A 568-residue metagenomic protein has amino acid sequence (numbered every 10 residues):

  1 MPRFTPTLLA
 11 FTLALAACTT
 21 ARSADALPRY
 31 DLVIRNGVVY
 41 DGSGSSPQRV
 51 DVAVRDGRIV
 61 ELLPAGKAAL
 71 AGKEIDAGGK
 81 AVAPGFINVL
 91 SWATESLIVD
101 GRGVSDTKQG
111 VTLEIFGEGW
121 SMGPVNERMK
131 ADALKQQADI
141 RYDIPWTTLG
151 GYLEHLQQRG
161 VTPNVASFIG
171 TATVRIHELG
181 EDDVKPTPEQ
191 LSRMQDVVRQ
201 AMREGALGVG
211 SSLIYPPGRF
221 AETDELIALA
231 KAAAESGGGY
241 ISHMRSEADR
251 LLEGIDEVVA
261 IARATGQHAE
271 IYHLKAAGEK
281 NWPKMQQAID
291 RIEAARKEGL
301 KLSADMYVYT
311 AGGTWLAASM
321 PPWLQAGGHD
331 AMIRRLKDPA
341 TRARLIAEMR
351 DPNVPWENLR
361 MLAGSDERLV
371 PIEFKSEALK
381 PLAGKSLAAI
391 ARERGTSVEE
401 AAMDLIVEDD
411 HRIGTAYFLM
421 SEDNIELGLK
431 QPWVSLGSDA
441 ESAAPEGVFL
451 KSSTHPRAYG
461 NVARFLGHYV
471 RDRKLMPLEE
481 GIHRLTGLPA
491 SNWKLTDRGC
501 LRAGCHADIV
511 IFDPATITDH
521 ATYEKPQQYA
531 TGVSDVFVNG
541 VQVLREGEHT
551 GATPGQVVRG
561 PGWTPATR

Functional and structural regions predicted by a protein language model:
T7-A17: Bacterial N-terminal signal peptides
D25-D31, V39-G85, D100, D519: Histidine-rich, glycine-flanked metal-binding segment
G37, D338, L427-W433, D439 (+1 more regions): C-terminal cap of metal-dependent C-N hydrolases
G37, G57, G79, L90 (+12 more regions): Divalent metal-coordination and catalytic microenvironments
V39-D51, I413-L419, N424-I425, R473-H483 (+1 more regions): Acidic, glycine-enriched loop/beta-strand segments at the rims of small-molecule binding/catalytic pockets
E74-T147: Metal-associated gating/positioning segment near the N- to mid-region
Y152-L156, V161-P188, S192-Y215, A230 (+3 more regions): Active-site neighborhoods of metal-dependent hydrolases
Q200-V258: Divalent metal-binding pocket/active-site signature
